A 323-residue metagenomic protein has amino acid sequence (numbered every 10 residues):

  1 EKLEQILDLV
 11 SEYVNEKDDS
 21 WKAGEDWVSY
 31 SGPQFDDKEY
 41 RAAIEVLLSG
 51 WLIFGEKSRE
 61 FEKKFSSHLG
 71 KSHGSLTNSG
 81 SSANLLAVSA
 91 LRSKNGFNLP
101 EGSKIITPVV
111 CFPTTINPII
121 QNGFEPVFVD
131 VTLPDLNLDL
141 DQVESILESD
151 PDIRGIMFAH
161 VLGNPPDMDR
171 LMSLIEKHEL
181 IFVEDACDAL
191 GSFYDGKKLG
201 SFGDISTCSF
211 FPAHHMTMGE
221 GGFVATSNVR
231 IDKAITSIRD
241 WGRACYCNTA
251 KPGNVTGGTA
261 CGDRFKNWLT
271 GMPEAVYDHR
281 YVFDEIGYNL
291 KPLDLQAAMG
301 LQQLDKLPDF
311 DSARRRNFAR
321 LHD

Functional and structural regions predicted by a protein language model:
E1-W51, E56, D284: N-terminal "arm"/small-domain region of PLP-dependent enzymes with the aminotransferase-like
W27, E148, R314: Pyridoxal 5′-phosphate
L48, G70, V110, E148 (+2 more regions): Solvent-exposed alpha-helix faces
E56-K104, P118-I120, F128, K197: Phosphate-binding glycine-rich loop
E62, S81, V109, L140 (+1 more regions): Short amphipathic alpha-helical/adjacent loop interface patches that line ligand and macromolecule-binding sites
S93-V161, P165-K177, I181-A186, F193: PLP-dependent aminotransferase-like
A189-D195, F202-D323: Active-site region of PLP-dependent enzymes
